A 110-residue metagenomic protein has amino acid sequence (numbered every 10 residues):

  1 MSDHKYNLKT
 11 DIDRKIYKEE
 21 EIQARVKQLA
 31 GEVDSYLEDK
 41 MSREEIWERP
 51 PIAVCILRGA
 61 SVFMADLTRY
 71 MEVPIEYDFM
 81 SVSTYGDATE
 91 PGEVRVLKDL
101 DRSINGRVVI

Functional and structural regions predicted by a protein language model:
M1-I110: PRPP-associated nucleotide enzymes
